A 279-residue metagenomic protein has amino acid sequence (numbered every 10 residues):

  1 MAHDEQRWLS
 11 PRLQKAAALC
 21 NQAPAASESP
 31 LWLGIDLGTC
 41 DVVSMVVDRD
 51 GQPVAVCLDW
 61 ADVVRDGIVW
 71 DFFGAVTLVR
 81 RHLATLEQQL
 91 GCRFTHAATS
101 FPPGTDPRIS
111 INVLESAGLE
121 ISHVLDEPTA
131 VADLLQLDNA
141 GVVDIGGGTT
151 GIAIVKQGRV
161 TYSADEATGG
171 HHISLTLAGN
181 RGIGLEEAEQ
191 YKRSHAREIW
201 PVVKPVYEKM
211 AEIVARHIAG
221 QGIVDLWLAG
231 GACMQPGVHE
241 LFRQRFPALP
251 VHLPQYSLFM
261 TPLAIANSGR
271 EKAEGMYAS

Functional and structural regions predicted by a protein language model:
M1-L37, D48-V142, R159-E166, G170-S279: Nucleotide/phosphate-binding catalytic cleft detector across ATP-hydrolyzing and phosphate-transferring enzymes
V42-V47, T150-I154: Short beta-strand scaffold segments in enzyme catalytic cores
D144-G147, I154-K156: Short, structured patches in soluble enzyme cores that scaffold and shape functional sites
